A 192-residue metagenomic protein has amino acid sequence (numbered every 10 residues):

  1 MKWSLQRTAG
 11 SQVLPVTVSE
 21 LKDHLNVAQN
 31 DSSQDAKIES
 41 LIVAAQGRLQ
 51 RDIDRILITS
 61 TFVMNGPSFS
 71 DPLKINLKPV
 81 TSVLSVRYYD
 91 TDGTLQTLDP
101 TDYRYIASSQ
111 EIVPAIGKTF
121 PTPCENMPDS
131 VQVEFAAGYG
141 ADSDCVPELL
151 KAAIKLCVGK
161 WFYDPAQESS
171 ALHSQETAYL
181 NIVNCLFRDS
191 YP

Functional and structural regions predicted by a protein language model:
M1-P192: Divalent metal-cofactor coordination and adjacent catalytic microenvironments
